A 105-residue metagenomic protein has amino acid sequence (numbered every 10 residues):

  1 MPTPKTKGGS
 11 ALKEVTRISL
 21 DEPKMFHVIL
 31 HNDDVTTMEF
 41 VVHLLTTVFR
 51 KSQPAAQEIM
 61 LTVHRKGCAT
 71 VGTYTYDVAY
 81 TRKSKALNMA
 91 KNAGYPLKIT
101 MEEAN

Functional and structural regions predicted by a protein language model:
M1-N105: Terminal domain-initiation and capping elements
